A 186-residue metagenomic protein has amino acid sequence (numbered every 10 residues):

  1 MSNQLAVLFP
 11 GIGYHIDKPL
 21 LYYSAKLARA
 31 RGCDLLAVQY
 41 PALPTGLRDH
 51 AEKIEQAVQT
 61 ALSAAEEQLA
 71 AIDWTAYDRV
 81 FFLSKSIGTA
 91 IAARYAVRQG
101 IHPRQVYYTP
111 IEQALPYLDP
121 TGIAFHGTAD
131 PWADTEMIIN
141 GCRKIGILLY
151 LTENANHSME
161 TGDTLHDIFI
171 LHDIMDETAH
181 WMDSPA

Functional and structural regions predicted by a protein language model:
S2-A76: Serine-hydrolase catalytic machinery in alpha/beta-hydrolase-like enzymes
G11-I12, Y40, V106-A114, G127: Active-site nucleophile loop of the alpha/beta-hydrolase fold
Y14, G127-A133, H157: Acidic catalytic loop of the alpha/beta-hydrolase fold
L21-Y22, D130-C142: Short alpha-helix in the alpha/beta-hydrolase fold that links the catalytic acid
V80-A93: Gly/Ala-rich beta-loop-alpha elbow adjacent to hydrolase catalytic centers
Q99-E112, P120-T121: A conserved short beta-strand
L118, A124-H126, D130, I138: Short beta-strand/loop motif that positions the catalytic acidic residue of the alpha/beta-hydrolase fold
A155-I170: Catalytic histidine-centered segment of alpha/beta-hydrolase-like enzymes
